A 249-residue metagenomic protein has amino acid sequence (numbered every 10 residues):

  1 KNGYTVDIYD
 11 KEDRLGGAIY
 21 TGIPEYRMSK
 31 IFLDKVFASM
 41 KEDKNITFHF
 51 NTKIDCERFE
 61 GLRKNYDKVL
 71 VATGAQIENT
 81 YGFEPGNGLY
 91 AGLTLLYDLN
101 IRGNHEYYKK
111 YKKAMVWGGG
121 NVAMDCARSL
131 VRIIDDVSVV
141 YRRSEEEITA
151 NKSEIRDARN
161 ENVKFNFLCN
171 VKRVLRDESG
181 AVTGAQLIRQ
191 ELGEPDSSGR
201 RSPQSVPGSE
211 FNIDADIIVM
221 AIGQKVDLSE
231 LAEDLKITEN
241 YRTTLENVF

Functional and structural regions predicted by a protein language model:
K1-Y9, H49-E60, I77-N79, T94-K152 (+5 more regions): Rossmann-like dinucleotide/flavin-binding elements
I8, E12-E42, A127-R173: Rossmann-like dinucleotide-binding cores of NAD(P)H-dependent redox enzymes
A18-G22, F83-E84, S198, L231: Short acidic, glycine/proline-rich loop/turn micro-motifs
D34-E84, R173-Q186, E191-E194, I217-V219 (+1 more regions): Feature captures the FAD/FMN-dependent oxidoreductase FAD-binding
N45-T47, V163-K164, V248: Short, conserved active-site loop motifs that form the nucleotide-linked donor/cofactor pocket
G193-Q204: Flexible, membrane-facing loop/turn or short amphipathic-helix motifs that contact lipid bilayers or gate lipid-binding
S202-N212: A short N-terminal beta-strand-loop micro-motif at the entrance of redox/enzyme domains
